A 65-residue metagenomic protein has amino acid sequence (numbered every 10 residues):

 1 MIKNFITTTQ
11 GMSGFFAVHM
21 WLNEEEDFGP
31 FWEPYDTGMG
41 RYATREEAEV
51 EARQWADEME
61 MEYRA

Functional and structural regions predicted by a protein language model:
M1-P30, A65: Short N-terminal "domain-start" leader segments that mark the transition from disordered tails or signal peptides into
E26-W55, M59-A65: A short, exposed loop/beta-hairpin motif centered on an aromatic-Gly-Thr core
